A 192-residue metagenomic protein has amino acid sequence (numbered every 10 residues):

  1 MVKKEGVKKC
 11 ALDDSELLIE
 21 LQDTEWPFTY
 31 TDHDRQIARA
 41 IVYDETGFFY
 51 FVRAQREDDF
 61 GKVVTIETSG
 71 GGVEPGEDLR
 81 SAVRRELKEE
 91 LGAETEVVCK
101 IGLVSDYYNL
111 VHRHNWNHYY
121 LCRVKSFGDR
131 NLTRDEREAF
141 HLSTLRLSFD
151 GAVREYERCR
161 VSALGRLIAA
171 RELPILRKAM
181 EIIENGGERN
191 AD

Functional and structural regions predicted by a protein language model:
V2-R39, E45: Acidic, metal-coordinating catalytic segment for phosphate/diphosphate chemistry, firing primarily on the Nudix
D32-H33, K62-T65, H112-W116, E136-H141: A generic structural micro-feature
Q36-A38, G47, W116-H118, L142: Change "...and in nucleic-acid phosphodiester-cleaving endonucleases..." to "...and in nucleic-acid processing enzymes
Y43-F48, E57-D58, E74, L121-D129: Short, charged/polar surface micro-motifs in flexible loops or helix N-caps
F48-E89: Conserved Nudix-box catalytic region and its N-terminal flanking loop in Nudix hydrolases and closely related
E94-L103: A short coil-to-beta-strand element that immediately follows conserved catalytic motifs
D106-N131, L145: Active-site-adjacent beta-strand/loop module that shapes the phosphate/pyrophosphate-binding cleft
D129, D135-D192: Nudix hydrolase/Nudix homology domain
